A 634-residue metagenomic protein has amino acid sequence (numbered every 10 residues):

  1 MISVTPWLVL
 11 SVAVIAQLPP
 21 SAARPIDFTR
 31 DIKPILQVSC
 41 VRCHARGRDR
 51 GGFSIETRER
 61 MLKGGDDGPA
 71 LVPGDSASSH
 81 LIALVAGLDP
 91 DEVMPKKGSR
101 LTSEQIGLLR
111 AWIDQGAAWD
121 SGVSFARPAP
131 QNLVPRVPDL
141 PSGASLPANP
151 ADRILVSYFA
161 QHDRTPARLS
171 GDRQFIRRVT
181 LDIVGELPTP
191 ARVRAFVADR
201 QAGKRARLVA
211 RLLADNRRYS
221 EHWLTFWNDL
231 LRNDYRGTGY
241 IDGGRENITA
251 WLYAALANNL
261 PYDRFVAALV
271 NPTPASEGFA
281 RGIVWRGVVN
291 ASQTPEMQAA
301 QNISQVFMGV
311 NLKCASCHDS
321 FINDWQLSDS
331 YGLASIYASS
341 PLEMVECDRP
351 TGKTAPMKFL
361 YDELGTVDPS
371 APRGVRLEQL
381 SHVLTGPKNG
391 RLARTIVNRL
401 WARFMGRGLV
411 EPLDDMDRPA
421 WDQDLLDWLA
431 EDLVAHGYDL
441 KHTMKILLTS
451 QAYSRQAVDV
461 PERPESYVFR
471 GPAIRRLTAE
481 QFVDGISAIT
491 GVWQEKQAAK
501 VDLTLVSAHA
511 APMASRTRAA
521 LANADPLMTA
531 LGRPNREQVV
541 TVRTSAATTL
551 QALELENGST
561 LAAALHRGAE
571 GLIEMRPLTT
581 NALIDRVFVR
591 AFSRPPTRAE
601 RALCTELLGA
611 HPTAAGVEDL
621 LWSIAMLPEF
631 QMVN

Functional and structural regions predicted by a protein language model:
I2-A16: Bacterial N-terminal signal peptides
L18, I26-F28, M94-D120, G374-E378: C-terminal capping alpha-helices of c-type cytochrome domains
P20-I26, K63-A70, K97, R136-L146: Acyl-group handling in specialized metabolite and lipid biosynthesis
A22, I26-V38, R48-R50, D215-Y219 (+2 more regions): Short sequence/structural segments immediately N-terminal
P34-A45, F53-E56, S79-A86, G107-D114 (+2 more regions): C-type cytochrome heme c attachment motif
S39, H44-R46, V72-A77, K97-A111 (+3 more regions): Periplasmic c-type cytochrome electron-transfer domains
R42, R48-S54, D67, A83-I106 (+2 more regions): Axial heme c-ligation environment in periplasmic c-type cytochrome domains
I55, G107-R110, S121-E363, E378 (+5 more regions): Short, structured secondary-structure elements that scaffold catalytic or ligand/cofactor-binding regions
